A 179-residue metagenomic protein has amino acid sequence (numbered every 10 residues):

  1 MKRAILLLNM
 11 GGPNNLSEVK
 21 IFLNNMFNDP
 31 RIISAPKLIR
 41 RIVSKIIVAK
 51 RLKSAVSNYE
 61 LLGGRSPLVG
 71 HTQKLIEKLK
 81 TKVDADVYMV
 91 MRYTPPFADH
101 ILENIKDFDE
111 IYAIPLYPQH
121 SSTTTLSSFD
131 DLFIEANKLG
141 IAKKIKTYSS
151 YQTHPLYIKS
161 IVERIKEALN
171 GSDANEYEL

Functional and structural regions predicted by a protein language model:
M1-L179: Active-site-proximal alpha-helix that buttresses catalytic centers in soluble enzyme cores
